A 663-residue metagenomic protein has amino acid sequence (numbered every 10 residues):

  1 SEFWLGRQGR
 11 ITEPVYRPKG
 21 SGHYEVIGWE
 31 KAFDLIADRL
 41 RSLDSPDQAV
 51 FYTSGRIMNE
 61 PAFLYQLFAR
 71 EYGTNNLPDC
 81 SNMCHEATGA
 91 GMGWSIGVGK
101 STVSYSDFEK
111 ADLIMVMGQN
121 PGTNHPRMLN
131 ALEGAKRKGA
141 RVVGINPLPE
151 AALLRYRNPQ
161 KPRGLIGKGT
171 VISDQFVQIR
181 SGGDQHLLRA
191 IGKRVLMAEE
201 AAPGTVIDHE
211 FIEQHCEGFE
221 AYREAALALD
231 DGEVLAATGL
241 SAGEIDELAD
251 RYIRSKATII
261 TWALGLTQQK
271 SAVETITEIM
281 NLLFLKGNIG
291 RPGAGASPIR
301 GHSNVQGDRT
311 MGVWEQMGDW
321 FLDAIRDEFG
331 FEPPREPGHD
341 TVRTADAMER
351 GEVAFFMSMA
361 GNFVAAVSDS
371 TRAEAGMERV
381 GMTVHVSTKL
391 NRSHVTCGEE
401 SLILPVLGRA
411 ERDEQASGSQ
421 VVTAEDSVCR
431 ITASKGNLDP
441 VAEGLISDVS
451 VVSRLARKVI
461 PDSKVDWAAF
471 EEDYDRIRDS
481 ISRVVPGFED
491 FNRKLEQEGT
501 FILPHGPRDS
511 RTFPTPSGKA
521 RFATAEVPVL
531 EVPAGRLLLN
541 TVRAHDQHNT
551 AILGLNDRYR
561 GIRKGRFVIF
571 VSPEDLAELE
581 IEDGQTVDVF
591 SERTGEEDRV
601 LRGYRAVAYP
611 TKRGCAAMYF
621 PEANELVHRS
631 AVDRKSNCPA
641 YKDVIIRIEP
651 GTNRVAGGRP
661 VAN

Functional and structural regions predicted by a protein language model:
S1, F33-T74, A272, E278-E315: A short, flexible N-terminal coil/short beta segment enriched in small residues
S1-H23: Low-complexity, highly charged intrinsically disordered N-terminal segments that act as targeting/localization
G6-Q8, P46, S255, R508-S510 (+5 more regions): Sequence-level motif detector for i,i+2 pairs with an aromatic at +2
T12-P18, E30-A32, L43, Y252: Electropositive, gly/pro-rich neighborhoods at or near active sites that engage anionic ligands
V15, A87-N281, L285-P292, I299-I481 (+2 more regions): Non-catalytic alpha/beta scaffold blocks inside enzyme catalytic domains
Y24-L113: Long, structured ligand/cofactor-binding scaffold of large enzymes
L40-L43, A249, I289, A347-M348 (+1 more regions): Short boundary motifs at domain starts and secondary-structure transition points
F470-Y559: Long, low-complexity segments enriched in small/aliphatic residues
